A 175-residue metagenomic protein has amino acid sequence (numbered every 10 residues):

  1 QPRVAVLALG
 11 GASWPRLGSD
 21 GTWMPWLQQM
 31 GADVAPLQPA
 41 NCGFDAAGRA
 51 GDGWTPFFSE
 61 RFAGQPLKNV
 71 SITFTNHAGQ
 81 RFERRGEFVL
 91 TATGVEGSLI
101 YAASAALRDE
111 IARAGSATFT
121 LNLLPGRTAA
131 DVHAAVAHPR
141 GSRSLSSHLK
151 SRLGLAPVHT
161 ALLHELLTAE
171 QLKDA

Functional and structural regions predicted by a protein language model:
Q1: Conserved redox-cofactor binding core of oxidoreductases
V4-A8, W14, S71-A175: Residue-level recognition of phosphate/Mg2+-coordinating polar/acidic sites in nucleotide-handling active sites
V4-D52: Glycine-rich loop(s) and the adjacent beta-strand/alpha-helix scaffold that form part
G48-E87: Acidic, Ser/Thr/Pro-rich intrinsically disordered regulatory segments
